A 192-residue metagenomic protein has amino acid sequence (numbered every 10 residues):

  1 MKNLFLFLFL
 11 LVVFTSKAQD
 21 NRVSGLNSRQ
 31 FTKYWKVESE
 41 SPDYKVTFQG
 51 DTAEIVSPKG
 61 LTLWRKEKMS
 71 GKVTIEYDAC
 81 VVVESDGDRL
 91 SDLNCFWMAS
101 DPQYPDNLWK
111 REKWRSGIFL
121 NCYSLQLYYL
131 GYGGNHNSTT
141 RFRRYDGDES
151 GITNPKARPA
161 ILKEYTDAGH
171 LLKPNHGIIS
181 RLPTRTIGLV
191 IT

Functional and structural regions predicted by a protein language model:
L4-V13: Sec-dependent N-terminal signal peptides
F14-A18: Sec/Tat signal peptide C-region and signal peptidase I cleavage site
Q19-S41, K66: Extracellular carbohydrate-recognition regions
R29-F31, F48-A53, M69-K72: Short, solvent-exposed coil/turn segments at beta-strand boundaries
D43-L61: Short carbohydrate-recognition loop motifs
G60-I152: Secretory/extracellular carbohydrate-interaction modules and structurally similar beta-sandwich "look-alikes"
Y77, A168-T192: Carbohydrate-binding surfaces in secreted/extracellular proteins
S150-I179: Short, aromatic/His-centered strand-loop micro-motif at the edge of beta-sheets
